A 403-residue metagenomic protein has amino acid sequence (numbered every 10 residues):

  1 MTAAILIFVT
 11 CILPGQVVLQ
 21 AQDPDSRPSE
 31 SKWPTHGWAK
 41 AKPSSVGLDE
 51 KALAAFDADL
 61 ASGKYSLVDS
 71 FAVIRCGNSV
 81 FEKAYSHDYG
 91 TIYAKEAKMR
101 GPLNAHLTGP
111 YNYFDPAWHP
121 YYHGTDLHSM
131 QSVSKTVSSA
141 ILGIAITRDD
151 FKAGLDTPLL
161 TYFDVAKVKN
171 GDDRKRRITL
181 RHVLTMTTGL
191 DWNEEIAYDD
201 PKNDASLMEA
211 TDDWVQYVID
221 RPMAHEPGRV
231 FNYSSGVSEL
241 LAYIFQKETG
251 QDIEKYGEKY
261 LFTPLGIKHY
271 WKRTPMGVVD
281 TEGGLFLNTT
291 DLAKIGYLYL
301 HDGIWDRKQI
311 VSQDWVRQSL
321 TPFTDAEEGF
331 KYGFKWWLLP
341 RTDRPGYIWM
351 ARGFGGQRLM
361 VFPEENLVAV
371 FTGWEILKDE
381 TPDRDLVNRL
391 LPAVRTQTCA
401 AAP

Functional and structural regions predicted by a protein language model:
T2-Q16: Bacterial N-terminal signal peptides
D49, A54, G77, K83 (+8 more regions): Active-site SXXK
A61-Y121, N366-V370: A short, well-structured edge-of-sheet supersecondary motif
K83, Y93-W118, D156-L160, D199-E226 (+1 more regions): Short, charged, amphipathic alpha-helices and their helix-cap/turn boundaries
W118-P120, G124, S129, T147-L190 (+2 more regions): Active-site helix/loop module of the DD-peptidase/beta-lactamase fold, centered on the serine-lysine SxxK catalytic
S139, V237-I244, G283-I304, Q357-G373: Active-site-proximal alpha-helical segments within enzyme catalytic domains
K268-H269, V316-V368: Active-site Gly/Thr loop motif
A351-P403: Structured C-terminal helix/loop/strand segments within mature extracytoplasmic catalytic/sensor domains
